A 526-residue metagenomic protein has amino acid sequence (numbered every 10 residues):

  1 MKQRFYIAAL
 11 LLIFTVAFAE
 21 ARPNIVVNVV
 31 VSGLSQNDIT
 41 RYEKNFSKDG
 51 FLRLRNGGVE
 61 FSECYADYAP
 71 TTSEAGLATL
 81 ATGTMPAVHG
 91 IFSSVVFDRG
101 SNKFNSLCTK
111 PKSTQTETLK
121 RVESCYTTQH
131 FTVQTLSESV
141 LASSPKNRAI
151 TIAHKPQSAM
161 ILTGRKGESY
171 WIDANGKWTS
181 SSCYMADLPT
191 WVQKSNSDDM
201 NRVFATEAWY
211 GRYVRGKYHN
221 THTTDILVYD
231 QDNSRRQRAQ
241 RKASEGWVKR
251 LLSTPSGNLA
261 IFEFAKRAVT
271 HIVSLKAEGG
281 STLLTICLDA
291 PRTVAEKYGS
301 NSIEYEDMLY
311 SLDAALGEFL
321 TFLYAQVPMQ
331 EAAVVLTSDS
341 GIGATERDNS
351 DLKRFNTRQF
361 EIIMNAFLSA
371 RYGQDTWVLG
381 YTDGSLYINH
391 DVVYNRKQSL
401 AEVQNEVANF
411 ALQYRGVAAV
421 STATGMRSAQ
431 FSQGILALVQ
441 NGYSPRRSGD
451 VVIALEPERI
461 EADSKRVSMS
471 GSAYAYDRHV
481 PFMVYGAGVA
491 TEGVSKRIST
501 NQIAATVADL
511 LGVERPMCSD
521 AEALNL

Functional and structural regions predicted by a protein language model:
L11-A19: Hydrophobic h-region of N-terminal signal peptides that target proteins for export in Gram-negative bacteria
N24-S35, L54, L80, V140 (+7 more regions): Beta-strand elements within well-structured catalytic alpha/beta cores of enzymes that handle phosphate/sulfate esters
S35-R41, A66, V122-T127, V248-P255 (+3 more regions): Second-shell loop/turn segments in exported
D38, L251-A277, L284, P291-A332 (+2 more regions): A long, amphipathic alpha-helix that forms part of the scaffold/cap immediately adjacent to metal-dependent active
I39-H89, R148-I152: Short, structured active-site-proximal loop/turn typified by the sulfatase FGly-forming signature C/S-X-P-X-R
E63, T72, V95-C125, V133 (+7 more regions): Secreted, luminal/periplasmic, and some membrane-associated catalytic domains that remodel anionic oxygen-ester
T84-M85, G90-G280, D289-E296, R415 (+2 more regions): His/Asp/Glu-rich, glycine-adjacent segments that coordinate divalent cations and/or stabilize oxyanion chemistry on
Q359-A401, M469-L511, N525: Substrate-binding rim/cap in mid-to-C-terminal beta-strand-loop elements of soluble/periplasmic
